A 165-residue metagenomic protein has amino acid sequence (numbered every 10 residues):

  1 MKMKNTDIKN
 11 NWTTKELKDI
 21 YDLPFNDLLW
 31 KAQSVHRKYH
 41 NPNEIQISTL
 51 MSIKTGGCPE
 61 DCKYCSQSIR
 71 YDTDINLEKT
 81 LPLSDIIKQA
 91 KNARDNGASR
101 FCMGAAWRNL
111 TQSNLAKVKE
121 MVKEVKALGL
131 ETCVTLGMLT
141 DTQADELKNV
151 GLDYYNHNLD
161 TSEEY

Functional and structural regions predicted by a protein language model:
M1-Y64: Flexible, acidic/Gly-rich N-terminal and inter-domain linker regions that tether and position cofactor-handling modules
I69-Y165: Conserved Radical SAM active-site core
